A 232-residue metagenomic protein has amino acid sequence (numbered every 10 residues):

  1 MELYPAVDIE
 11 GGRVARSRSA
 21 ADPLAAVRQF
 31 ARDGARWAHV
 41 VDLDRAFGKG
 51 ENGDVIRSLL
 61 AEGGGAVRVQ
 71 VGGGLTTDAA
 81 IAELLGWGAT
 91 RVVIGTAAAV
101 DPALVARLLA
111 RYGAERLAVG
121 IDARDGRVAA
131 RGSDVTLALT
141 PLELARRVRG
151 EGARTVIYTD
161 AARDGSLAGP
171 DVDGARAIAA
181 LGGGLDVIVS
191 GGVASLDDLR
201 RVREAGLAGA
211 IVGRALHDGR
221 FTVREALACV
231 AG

Functional and structural regions predicted by a protein language model:
M1-V67, T76-A89, A114-V119, D125-Y158 (+4 more regions): Conserved N-terminal beta1-alpha1 strand-loop-helix module at the mouth
V41-L43, V69-L75, I94-T96, D186-A194 (+1 more regions): Glycine-rich beta-strand-to-loop/alpha-helix junction loops that act as flexible
A89-R107: Active-site- or DNA-interface-adjacent structural scaffold in DNA-acting proteins
T90-G95, R116-A118, G209-V212: Short hydrophobic/aromatic-enriched beta-strand-loop microsegments
T96-A99, A123, R214-H217: Short, acidic/turn-prone active-site loops that include or flank metal/cofactor- and phosphate-binding residues
A97, D198, V202, G206-L207: Conserved N-terminal glycine/acidic-rich loop preference
A103-Y112, R203-G232: C-terminal helical cap(s) of enzyme catalytic domains, especially alpha/beta-barrels
A162-R200: A C-terminal functional module that forms or caps the active site or interfaces directly with catalytic machinery
